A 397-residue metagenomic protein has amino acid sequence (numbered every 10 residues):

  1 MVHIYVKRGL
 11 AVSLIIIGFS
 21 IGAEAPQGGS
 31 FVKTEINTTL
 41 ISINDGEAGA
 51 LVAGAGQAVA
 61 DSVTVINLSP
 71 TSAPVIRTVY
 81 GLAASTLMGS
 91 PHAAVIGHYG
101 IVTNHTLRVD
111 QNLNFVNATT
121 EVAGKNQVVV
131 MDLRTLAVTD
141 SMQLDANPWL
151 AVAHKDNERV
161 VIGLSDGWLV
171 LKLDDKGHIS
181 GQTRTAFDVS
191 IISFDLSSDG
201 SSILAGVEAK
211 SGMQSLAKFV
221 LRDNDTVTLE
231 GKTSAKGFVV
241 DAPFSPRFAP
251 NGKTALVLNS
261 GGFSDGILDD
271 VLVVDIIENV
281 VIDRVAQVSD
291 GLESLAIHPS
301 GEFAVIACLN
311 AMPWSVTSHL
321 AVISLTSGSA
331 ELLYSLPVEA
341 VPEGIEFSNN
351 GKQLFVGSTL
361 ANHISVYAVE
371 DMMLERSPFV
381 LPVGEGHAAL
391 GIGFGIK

Functional and structural regions predicted by a protein language model:
V2-L10: Bacterial N-terminal signal peptides that target proteins for export
L10-A11, L221: Sequence-pattern detector for short linear motifs and compositional/periodic biases rather than a specific fold
A11-S20: Bacterial N-terminal signal peptides
A23-K397: Predominantly soluble domains enriched in secretory-pathway, periplasmic, or organellar proteins
